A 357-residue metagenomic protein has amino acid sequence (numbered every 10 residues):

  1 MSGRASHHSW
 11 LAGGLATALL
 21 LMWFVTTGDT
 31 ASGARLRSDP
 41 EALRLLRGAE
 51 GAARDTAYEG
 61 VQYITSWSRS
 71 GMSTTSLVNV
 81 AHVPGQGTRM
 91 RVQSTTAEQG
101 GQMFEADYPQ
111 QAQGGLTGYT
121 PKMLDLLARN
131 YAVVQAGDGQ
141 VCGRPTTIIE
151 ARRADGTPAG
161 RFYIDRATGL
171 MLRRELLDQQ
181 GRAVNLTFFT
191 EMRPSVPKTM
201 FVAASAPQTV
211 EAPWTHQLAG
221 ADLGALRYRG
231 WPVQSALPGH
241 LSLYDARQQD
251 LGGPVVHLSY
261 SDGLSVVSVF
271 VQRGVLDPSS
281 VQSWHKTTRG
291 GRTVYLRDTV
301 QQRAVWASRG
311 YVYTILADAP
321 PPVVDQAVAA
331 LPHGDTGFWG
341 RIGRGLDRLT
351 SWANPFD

Functional and structural regions predicted by a protein language model:
S2-R89, T95-A97, L126-A132, D138 (+1 more regions): N-terminal leader/targeting segments and the immediate start of mature chains
G33-E59, Y63-W67, R91, G100 (+2 more regions): Juxtamembrane extracytoplasmic segments of single-/few-pass membrane proteins
T56-V61, T88, G143-E150, L170-R173 (+3 more regions): Short, hydrophobic/aromatic-rich segments at coil-to-beta transitions
S66-G118, K122, R173-V196, I315 (+1 more regions): An acidic-aromatic
W67, R144-V210, V275-P278: Gly/Pro-enriched, hydrophobic low-complexity segments that function as extracytoplasmic propeptides/linkers
L77-A81, Q93-S94, P109-G118, A212-Y311 (+4 more regions): Short, solvent-exposed recognition patches
Q111-A159: Intrinsically disordered, low-complexity linker/loop segments enriched in Gly/Pro and charged/polar residues
Q179-G181, T190, P194-S195, T199-A219 (+3 more regions): Soluble, non-membrane globular domain cores that form compact, hydrophobic packing and curved binding surfaces
